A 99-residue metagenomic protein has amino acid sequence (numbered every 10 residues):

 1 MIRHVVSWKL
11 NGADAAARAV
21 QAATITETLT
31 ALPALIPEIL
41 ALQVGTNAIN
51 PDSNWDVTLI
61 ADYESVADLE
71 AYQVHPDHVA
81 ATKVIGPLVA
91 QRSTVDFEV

Functional and structural regions predicted by a protein language model:
M1-D56, E64-E70, E98-V99: Short S/T/G/P-rich N-terminal loop/turn motif that feeds into the first structured element of a domain
Y63-T94: C-terminal structural segments of small proteins and small subunits
